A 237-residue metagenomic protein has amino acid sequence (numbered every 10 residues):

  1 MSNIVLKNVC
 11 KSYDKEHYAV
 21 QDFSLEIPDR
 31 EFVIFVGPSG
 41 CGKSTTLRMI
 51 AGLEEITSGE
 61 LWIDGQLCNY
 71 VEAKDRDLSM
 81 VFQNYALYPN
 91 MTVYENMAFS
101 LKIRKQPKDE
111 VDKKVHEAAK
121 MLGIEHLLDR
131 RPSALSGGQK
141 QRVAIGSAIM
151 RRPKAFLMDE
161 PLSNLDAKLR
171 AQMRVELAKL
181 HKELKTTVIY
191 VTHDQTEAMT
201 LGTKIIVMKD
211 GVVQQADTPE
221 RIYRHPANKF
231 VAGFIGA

Functional and structural regions predicted by a protein language model:
E16-Y18: Short coil-to-beta microelement around the adenine-binding A-loop and adjacent beta1/P-loop entry of ABC ATPase
V36-P38: The feature captures the beta-strand-to-loop junction immediately N-terminal to the Walker
S44-L47, V143: ABC ATPase nucleotide-binding domain helices that frame the ATP-binding cleft
A51: Helix-to-loop junction immediately C-terminal to a conserved catalytic motif
G59-L67: Conserved ABC transporter NBD signature motif
D75-S79, Q83, L87-F230: ABC ATPase nucleotide-binding domains
